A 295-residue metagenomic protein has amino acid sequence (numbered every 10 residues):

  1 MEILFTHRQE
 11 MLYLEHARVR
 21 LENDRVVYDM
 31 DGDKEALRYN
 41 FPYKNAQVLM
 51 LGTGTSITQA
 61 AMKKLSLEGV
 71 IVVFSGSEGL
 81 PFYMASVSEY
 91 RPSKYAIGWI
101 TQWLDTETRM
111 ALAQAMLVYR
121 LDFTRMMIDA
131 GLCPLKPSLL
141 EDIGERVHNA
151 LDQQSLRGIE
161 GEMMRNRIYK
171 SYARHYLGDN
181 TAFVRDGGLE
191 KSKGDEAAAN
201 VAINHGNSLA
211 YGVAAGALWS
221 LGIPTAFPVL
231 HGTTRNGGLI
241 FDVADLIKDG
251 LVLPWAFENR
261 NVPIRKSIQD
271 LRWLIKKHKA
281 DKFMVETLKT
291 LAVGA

Functional and structural regions predicted by a protein language model:
M1-A17, D24-V27, L67, G79-A295: Active-site helix-to-loop segments that bind/position phosphate- or nucleotide-bearing substrates and donors across
E2-I3, L12, V19-M50, I57-T58: A positional/architectural concept
Y39-S93: Glycine/small-residue-rich interface belts in oligomeric ring/scaffold proteins and their assembly partners
